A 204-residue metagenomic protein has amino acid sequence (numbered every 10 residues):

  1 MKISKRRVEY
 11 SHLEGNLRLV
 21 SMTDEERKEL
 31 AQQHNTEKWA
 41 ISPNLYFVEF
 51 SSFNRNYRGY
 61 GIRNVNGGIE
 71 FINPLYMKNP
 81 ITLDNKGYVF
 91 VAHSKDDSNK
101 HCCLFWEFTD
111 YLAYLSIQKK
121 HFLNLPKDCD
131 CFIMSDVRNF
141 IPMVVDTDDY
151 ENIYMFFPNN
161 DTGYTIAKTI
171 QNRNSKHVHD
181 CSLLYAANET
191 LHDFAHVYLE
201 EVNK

Functional and structural regions predicted by a protein language model:
K2-K86: Basic, glycine-enriched DNA-binding surface that flanks or lies within the catalytic cores of DNA
Y10, R18-M22, W39-I41, G87-V91 (+5 more regions): A broadly tuned "polar low-complexity/structure-edge" signature
G15-L19, C103, F156-N159: Generic alpha-helical structural element
L30, Y114, M155: Terminal peptide-recognition signature
F50-D146: Phosphate-handling DNA/RNA-contact segment within nucleic-acid enzymes
K120-K204: TOPRIM fold recognition
